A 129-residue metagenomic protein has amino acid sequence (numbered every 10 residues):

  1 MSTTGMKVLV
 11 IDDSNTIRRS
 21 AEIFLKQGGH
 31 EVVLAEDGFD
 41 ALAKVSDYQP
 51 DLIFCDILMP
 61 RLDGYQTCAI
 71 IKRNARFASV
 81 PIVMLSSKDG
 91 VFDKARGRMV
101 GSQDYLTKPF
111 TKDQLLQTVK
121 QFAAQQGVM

Functional and structural regions predicted by a protein language model:
R19-Q27: Charged docking surfaces used in two-component/phosphorelay signaling
G29-E36, K44: Short hydrophobic/Thr-rich beta-strand motif most characteristic of the beta2 strand and flanking loop of CheY-like
Y48-F54: Active-site beta3 strand of CheY-like receiver
M59: Receiver (REC) domain active-site loop signature in two-component systems and cognate sites in sensor histidine kinases
F110-K120: C-terminal output helix
